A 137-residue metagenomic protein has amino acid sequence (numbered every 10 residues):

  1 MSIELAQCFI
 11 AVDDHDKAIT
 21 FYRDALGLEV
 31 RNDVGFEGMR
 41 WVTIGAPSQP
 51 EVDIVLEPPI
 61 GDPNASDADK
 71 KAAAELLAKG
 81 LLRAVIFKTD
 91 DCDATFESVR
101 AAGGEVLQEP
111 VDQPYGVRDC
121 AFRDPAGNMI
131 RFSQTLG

Functional and structural regions predicted by a protein language model:
M1-F9, E29-R123, S133-G137: Vicinal oxygen chelate
V12-D16: Short acidic-aromatic low-complexity motifs
K17-A18, A94: Short Gly/charged-rich anion-binding patches and loops
A18-R23, V99, D124-G127: Conserved active-site tyrosine of GNAT-family acetyltransferases
